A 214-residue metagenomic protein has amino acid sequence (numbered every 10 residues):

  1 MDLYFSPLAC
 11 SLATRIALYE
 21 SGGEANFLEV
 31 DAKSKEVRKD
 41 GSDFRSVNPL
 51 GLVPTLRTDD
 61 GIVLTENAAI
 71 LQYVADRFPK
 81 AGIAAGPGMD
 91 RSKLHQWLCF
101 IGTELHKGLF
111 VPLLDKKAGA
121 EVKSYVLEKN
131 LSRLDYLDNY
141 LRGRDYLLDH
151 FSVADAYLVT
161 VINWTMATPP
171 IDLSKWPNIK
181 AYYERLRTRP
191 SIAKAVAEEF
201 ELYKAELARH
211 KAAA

Functional and structural regions predicted by a protein language model:
M1-S124, E128, A214: GST-like domain detector, emphasizing the conserved glutathione-binding G-site in the N-terminal thioredoxin-like
E20, D40, A120, A167-T168 (+2 more regions): A generic membrane alpha-helix/interface feature
G61, V161, F200: Flexible loop residues that form catalytic and substrate-binding hotspots at small-molecule/glycan-binding clefts
V74, G86, W97-S191, A195 (+1 more regions): GST-like fold's C-terminal all-alpha helical module
E199-A214: Acidic/histidine-enriched, glycine/proline-rich intrinsically disordered or flexible terminal extensions
